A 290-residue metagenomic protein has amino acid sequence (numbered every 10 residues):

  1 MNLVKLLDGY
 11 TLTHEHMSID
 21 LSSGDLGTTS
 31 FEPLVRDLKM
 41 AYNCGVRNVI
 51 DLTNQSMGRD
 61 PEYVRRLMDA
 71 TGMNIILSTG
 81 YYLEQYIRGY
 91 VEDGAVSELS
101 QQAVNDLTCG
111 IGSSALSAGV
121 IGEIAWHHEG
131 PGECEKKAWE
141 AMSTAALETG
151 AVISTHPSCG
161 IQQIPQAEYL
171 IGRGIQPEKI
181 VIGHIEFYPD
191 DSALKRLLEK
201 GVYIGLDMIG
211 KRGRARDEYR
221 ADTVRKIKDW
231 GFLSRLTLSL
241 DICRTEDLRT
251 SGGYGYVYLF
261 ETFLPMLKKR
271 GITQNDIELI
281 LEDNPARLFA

Functional and structural regions predicted by a protein language model:
M1-N2, Y258-A290: Mid-to-C-terminal alpha-helical segments outside catalytic/metal-binding sites
D8-T13, S18, D25-T53, M57-N74 (+1 more regions): Alpha-helical scaffold segments that flank or form the walls of functional sites
H14, V49, Y81, A146 (+4 more regions): Divalent metal-coordination and catalytic microenvironments
E62-R65, Y90, G132-K136, G160-G174 (+3 more regions): Distinct, well-ordered alpha-helical segments
R66, N74-T149, Y203, M208-G213: Active-site gating/metal-coordination segments in enzymes
G72-M73, T149-V152, I171-K179, R196-G205 (+1 more regions): Glycine-enriched alpha-helix->loop->beta-strand junction motifs that scaffold or abut catalytic
V152-S158, K179-F187: Catalytic beta/alpha-barrel core
S154, D207, F232-G253: Short acidic/histidine-rich active-site segments
